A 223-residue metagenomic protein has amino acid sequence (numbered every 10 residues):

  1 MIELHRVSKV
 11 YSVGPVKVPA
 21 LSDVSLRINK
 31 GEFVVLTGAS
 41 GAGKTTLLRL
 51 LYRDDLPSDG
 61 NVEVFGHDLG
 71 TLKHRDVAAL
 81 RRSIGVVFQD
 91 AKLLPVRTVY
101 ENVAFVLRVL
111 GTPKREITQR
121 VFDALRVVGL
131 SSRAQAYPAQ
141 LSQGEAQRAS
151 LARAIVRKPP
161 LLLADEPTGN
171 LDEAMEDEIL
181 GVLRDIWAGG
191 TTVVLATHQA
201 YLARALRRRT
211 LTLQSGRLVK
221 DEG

Functional and structural regions predicted by a protein language model:
P15-V18, L69-G85, K114, I186-A188: ABC ATPase NBD coupling module
Y52: Helix-to-loop junction immediately C-terminal to a conserved catalytic motif
G60-D68: Conserved ABC transporter NBD signature motif
R97-F105: Short coil-to-helix segment of the ABC ATPase nucleotide-binding domain corresponding to the Q-loop/switch region
A136-A139, R157, G189: Conserved signature/switch motifs of ABC ATPase nucleotide-binding domains
Y137-L141, E145-Q147: Conserved ABC ATPase signature
L162-D165: Catalytic Walker B motif of ABC-type/P-loop ATPase nucleotide-binding domains
